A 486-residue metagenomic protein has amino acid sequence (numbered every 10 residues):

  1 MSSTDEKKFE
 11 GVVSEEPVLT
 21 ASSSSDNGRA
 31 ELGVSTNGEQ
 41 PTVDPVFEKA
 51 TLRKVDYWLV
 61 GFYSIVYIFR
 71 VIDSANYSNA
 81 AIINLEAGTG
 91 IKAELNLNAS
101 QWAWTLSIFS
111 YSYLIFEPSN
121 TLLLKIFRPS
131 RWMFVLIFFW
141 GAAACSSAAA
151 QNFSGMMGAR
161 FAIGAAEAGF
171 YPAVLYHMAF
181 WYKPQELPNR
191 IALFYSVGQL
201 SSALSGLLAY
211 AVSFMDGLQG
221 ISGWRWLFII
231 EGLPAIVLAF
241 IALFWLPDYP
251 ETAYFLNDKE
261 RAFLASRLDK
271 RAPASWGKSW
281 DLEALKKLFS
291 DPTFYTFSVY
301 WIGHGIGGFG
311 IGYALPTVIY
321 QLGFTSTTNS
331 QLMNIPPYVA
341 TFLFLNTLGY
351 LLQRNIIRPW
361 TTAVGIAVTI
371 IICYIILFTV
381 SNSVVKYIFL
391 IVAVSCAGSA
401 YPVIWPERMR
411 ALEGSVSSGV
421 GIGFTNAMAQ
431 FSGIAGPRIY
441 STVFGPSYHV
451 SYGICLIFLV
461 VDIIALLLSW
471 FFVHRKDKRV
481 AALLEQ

Functional and structural regions predicted by a protein language model:
M1-N79, I83, A99, L243-K278 (+7 more regions): Intracellular terminal tails of multi-pass secondary transporters
D73, L95-N96, F127-R128, A149-G155 (+5 more regions): Helix-breaking motifs and short loop linkers at transmembrane-helix boundaries and internal kinks in secondary membrane
S78, E283-G349, Y401, W405 (+1 more regions): Extracytoplasmic gate region of multi-pass secondary transporters
S78-L114: Extracellular/periplasmic helix-loop-helix junction of adjacent transmembrane segments in MFS-like secondary
L114-S154: Conserved MFS/SLC helix-loop-helix module at the cytosolic interface between two early adjacent transmembrane helices
I115-R128, L343-R358: Helix-to-loop junctions at the C-terminal end of transmembrane segments in multipass secondary transporters
R131-C145, W360-I375: Structural signature of the two symmetry-related core transmembrane helices
P188-I221, F228-A235, I422-G436: Glycine-rich segments within core transmembrane alpha-helices of 12-TM secondary carriers
